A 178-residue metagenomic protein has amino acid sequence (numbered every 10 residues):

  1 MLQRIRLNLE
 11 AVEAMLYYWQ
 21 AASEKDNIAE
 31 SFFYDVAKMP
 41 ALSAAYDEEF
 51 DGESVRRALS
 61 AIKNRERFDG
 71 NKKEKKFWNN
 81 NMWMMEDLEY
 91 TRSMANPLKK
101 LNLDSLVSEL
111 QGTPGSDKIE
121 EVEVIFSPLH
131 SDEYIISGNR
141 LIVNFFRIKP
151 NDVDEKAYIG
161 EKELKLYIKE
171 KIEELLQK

Functional and structural regions predicted by a protein language model:
M1-E89, M94-A95: N-terminal low-structure segments adjacent to metalloprotease catalytic domains across cellular compartments
Q20, Q111-K118, I172, L176: Hydrophobic/aromatic-lined pockets within catalytic cores
A58-A61, P97, E109, Y167 (+1 more regions): Charge-rich, solvent-exposed alpha-helical interaction surfaces
N80-P150: Auxiliary, metal-adjacent structural segments of Zn-dependent hydrolase domains
V143-N144, K149-K178: Active-site recognition of the HExxH zinc-binding catalytic motif
